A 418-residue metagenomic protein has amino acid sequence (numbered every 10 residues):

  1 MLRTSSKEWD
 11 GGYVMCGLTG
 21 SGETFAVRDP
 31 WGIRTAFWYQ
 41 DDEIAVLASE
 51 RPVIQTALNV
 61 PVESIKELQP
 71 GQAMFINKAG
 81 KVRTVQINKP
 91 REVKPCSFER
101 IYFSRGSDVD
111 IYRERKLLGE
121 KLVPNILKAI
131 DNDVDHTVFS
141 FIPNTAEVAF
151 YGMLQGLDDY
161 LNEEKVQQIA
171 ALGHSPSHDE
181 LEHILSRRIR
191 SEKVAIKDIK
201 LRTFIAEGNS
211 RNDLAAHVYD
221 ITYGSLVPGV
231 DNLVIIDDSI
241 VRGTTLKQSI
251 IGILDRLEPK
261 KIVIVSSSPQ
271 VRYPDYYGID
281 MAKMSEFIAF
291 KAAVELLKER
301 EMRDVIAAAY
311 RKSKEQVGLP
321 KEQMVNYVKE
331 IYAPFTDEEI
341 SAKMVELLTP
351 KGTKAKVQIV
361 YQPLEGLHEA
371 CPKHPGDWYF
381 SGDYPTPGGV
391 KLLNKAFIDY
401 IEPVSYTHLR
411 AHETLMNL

Functional and structural regions predicted by a protein language model:
M1-E147, Y151-L226, L233, P385-P387 (+1 more regions): N-terminal segments that mediate ammonia production and transfer in glutamine-dependent amidotransferase systems
S5-S6, S21-E23, R28, W38-Q40 (+8 more regions): PRPP-dependent phosphoribosyltransferase catalytic core
V27-R28, V241, M416: Residue-level micro-sites within transmembrane alpha helices that shape and flank functional polar/acidic positions
A146-M153, N232-I253: Extended, hydrophobic alpha-helical segments in both membrane/secreted and soluble proteins
H408-L418: Single conserved hydrophobic/aromatic residue that forms the stacking wall/gate of nucleotide- or nucleobase-binding
